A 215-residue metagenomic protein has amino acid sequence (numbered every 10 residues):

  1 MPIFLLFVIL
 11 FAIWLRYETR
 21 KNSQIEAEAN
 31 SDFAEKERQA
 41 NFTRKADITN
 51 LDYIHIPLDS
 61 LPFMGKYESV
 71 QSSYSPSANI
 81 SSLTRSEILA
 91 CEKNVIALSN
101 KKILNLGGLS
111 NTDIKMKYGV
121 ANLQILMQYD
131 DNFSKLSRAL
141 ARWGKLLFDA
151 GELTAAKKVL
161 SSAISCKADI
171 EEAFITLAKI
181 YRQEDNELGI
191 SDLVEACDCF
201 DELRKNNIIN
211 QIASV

Functional and structural regions predicted by a protein language model:
P2-K135: N-terminal alpha-helical interaction modules that lie
S134, K167-A168, E202: Short coil turns that delineate tetratricopeptide repeat
A139-L140, F174: TPR repeat positional signature
R142-W143, L177: Structural register within alpha-helical repeat arrays
L146-L147, Y181: Residue at a conserved register position within TPR or TPR-like alpha-solenoid repeats
L153, N186-E187: TPR-repeat structural position
A156, G189-I190: Single-residue signature of alpha-solenoid repeat helices
E172-A173, N206-I208: TPR alpha-solenoid repeat register
